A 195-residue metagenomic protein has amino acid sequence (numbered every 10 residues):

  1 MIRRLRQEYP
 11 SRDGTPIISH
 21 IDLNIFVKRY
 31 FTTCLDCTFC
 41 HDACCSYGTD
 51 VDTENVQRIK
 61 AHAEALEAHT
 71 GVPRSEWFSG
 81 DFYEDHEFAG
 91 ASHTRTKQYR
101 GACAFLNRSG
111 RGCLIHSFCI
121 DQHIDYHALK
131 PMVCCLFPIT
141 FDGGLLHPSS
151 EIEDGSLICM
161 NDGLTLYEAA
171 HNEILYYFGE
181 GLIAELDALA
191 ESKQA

Functional and structural regions predicted by a protein language model:
M1-A195: Short loop/turn segments that flank or connect secondary-structure elements
